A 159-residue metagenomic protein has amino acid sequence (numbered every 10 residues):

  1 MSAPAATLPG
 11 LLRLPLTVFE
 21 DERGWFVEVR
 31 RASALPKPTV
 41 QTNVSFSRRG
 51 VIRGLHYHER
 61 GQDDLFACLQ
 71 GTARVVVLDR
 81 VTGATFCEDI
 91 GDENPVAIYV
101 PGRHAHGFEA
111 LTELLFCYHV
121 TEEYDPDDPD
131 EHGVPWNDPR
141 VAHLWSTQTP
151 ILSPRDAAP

Functional and structural regions predicted by a protein language model:
M1-V96, L115-P159: Non-catalytic, conserved peripheral segments adjacent to functional cores
E93-T112: Conserved SET/PR-domain catalytic core that frames the SAM/AdoMet-binding pocket
